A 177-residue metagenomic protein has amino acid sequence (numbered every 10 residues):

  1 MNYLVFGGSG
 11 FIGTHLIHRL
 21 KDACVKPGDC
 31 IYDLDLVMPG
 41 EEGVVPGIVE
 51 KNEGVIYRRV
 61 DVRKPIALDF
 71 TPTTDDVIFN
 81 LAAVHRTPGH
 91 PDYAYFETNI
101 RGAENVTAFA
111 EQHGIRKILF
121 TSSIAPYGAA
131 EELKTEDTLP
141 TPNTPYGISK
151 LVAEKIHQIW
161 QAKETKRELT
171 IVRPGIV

Functional and structural regions predicted by a protein language model:
M1-V77: N-terminal Rossmann/SDR dinucleotide-binding element
F6, L34, I78-A82, I118-I124 (+1 more regions): SDR active-site strand-loop-helix element
V44, T87-A94, A129-L133: Conserved catalytic-core motifs of eukaryotic protein kinase domains, centered on the activation segment
V55-T98, F109-Q112: NAD(P)H-binding glycine-rich loop region in Rossmannoid oxidoreductase-like domains and their noncatalytic homologs
E104-P145, T165, T170: Conserved Rossmann-fold NAD(P)-dependent oxidoreductase catalytic core, especially the SDR/UDP-sugar
S149: Active-site helix of classical SDR
K155-V177: Conserved beta-loop-beta element that borders a ligand/cofactor-binding pocket
